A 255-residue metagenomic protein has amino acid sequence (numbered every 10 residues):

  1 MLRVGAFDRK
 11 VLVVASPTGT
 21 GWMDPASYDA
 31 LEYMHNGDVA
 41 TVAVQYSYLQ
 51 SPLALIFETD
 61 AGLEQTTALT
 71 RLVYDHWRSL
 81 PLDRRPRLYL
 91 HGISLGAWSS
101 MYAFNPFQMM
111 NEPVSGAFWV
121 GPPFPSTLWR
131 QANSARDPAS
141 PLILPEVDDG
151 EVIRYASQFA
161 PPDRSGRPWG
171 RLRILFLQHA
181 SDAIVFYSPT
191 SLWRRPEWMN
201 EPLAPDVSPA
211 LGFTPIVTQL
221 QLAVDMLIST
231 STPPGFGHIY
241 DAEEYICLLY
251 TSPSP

Functional and structural regions predicted by a protein language model:
M1-M109, A117-P122, S126-R130: Soluble catalytic regions of membrane-associated enzymes that act on cell-envelope and secretory-pathway components
T59-G62, A135-A139, D163-G166, Q221-M226: A general structural signal for short secondary-structure boundary/capping elements
Q65, R154, G212: Catalytic-loop motifs flanking and including active-site residues across diverse enzymes
P106, E112-P113, P168, R173 (+3 more regions): Non-catalytic cap/lid and distal C-terminal segments of serine-dependent acyl enzymes
A117-S126, S134-S140, W193-R195: Active/binding-pocket-proximal capping segment
T127-V185: The feature captures the conserved acid-bearing segment of alpha/beta-hydrolase catalytic domains
A180, P189-L249: C-terminal and late-domain segments of enzyme folds
Y250-S254: Conserved small/polar residues in nucleotide/adenosyl-binding loops
